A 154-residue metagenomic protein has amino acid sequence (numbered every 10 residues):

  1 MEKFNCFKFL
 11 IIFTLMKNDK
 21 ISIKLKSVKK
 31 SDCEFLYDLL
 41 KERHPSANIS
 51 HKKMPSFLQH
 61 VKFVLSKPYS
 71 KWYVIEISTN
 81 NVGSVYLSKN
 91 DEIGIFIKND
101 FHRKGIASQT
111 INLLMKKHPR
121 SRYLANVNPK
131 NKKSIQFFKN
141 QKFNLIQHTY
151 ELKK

Functional and structural regions predicted by a protein language model:
F7-L10: Short hydrophobic targeting helices and cationic amphipathic motifs that mediate membrane/organellar targeting
S22-D38: A short beta-loop-alpha structural element at the N-terminal edge of CoA-dependent acyl/N-acetyltransferase catalytic
D38-K52: Helix-loop element at the rim of GNAT/NAT acetyltransferase active sites that forms part of the acceptor-substrate
S46, L87, L113: Catalytic phosphate/metal-binding cores of nucleic-acid and nucleotide-processing enzymes, i.e., regions that mediate
K53-D100: Acetyl-CoA-dependent GNAT
R103-K117, K132-N140: Conserved acetyl-CoA-binding loop-helix of GNAT-fold acetyltransferases
P119-P129: Conserved GNAT acetyl-CoA-binding A-motif
N126, N144-K154: Conserved catalytic-core motifs of GNAT/GCN5-like acyltransferases
